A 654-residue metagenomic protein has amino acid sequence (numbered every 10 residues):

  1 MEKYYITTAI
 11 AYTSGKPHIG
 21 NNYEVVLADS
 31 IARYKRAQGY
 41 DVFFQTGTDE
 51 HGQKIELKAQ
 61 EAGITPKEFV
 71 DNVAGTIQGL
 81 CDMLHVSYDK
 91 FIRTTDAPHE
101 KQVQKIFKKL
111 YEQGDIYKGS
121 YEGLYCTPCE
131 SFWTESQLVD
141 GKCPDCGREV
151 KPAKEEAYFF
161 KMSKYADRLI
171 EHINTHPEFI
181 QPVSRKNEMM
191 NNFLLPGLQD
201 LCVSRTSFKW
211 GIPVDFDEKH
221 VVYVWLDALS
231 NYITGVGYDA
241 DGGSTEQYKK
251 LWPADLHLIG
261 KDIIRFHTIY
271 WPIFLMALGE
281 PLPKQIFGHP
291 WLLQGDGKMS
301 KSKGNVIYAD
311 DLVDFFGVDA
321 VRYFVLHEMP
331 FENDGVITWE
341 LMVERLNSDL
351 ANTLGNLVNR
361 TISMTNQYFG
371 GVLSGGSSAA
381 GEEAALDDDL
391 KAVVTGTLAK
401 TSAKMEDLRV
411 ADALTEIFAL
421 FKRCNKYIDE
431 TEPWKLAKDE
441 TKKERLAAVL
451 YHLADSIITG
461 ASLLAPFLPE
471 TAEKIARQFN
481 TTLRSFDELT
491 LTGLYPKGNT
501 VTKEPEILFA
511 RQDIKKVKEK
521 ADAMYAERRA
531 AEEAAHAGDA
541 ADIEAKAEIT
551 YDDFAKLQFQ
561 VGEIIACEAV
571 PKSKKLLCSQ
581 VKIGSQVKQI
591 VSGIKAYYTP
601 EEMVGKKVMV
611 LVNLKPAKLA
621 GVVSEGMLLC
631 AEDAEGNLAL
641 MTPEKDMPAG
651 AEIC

Functional and structural regions predicted by a protein language model:
M1-T46, P98-Q102, C146, P152-Q367 (+1 more regions): Structured secondary-structure scaffolds
M1-V73, I92-F107, E112, C129 (+4 more regions): N-terminal catalytic cores of NTP/NDP-binding nucleotidyl/phosphoryl-transfer enzymes
G75-D89: A glycine-rich helix N-cap at a beta->alpha junction
Q113-A166, I170: Cys/His-rich short segments
K118, L341-S377, V393-V501, L611: Helix-rich, typically C-terminal accessory recognition domains appended to large enzymatic cores
Q285-G288, A476-Q478, C578: Beta-strand segments within the central parallel beta-sheet cores of soluble alpha/beta enzyme folds
A472-D553: Intrinsic disorder at enzyme termini
R484-D487, A534-C654: Phosphate-backbone binding interfaces of nucleic-acid-interacting proteins
